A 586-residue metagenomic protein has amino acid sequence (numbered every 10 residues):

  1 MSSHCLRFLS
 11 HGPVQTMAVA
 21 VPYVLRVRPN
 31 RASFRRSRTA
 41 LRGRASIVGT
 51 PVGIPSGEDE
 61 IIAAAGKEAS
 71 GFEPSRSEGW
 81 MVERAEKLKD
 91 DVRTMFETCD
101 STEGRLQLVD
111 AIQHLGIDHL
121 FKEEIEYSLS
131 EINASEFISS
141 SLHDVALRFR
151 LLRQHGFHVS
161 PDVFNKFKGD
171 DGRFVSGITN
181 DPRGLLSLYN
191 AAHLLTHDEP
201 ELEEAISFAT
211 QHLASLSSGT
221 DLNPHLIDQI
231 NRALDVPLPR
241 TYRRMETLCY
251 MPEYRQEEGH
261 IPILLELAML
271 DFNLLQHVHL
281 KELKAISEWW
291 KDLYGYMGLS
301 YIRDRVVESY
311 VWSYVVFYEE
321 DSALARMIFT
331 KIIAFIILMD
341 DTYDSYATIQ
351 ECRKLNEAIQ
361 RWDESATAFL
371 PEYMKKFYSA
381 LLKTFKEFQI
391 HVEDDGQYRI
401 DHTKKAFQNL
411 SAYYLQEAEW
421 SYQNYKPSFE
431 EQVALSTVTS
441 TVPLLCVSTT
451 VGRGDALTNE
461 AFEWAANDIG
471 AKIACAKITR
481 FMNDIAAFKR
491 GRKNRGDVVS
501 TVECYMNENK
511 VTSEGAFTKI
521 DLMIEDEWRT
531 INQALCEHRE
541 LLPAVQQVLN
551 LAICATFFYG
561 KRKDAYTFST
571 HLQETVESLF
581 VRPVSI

Functional and structural regions predicted by a protein language model:
S2-I586: Terpene synthase/cyclase
